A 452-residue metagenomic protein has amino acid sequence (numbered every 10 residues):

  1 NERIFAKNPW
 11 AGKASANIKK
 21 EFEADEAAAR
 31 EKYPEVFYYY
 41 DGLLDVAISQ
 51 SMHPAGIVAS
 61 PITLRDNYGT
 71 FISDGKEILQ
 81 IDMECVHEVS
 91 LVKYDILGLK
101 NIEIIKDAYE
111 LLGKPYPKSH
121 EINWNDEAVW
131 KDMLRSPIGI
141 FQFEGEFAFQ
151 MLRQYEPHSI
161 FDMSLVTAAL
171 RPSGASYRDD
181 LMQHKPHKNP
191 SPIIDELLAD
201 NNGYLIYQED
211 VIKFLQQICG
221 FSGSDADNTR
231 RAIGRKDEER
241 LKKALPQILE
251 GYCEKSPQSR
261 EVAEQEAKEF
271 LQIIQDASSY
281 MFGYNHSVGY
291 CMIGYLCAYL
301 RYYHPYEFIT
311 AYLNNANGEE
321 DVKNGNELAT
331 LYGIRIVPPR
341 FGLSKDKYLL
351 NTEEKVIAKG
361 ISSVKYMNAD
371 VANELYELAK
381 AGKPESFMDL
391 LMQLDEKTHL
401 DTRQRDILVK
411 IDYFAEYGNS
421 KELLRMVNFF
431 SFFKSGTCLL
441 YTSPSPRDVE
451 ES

Functional and structural regions predicted by a protein language model:
N1-S443, R447, S452: Noncatalytic, beta-rich nucleic-acid-contacting surfaces in large DNA/RNA-processing enzymes
